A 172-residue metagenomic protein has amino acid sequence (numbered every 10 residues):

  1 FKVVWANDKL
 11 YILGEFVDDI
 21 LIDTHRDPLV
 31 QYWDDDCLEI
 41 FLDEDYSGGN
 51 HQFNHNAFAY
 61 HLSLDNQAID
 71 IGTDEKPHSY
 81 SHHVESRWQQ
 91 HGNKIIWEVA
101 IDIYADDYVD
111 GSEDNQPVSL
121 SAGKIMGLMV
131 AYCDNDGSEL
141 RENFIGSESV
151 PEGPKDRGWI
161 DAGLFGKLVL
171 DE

Functional and structural regions predicted by a protein language model:
F1-E172: Structural preference for beta-rich elements and adjacent junctions enriched in aromatics
